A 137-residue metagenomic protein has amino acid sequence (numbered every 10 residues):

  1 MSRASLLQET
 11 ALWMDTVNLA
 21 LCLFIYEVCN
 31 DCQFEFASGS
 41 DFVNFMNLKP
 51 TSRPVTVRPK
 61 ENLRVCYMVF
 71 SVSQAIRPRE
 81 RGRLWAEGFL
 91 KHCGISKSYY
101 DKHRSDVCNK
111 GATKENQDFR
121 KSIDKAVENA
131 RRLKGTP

Functional and structural regions predicted by a protein language model:
M1-P137: Flexible coil/loop and intrinsically disordered linker positions at secondary-structure junctions
